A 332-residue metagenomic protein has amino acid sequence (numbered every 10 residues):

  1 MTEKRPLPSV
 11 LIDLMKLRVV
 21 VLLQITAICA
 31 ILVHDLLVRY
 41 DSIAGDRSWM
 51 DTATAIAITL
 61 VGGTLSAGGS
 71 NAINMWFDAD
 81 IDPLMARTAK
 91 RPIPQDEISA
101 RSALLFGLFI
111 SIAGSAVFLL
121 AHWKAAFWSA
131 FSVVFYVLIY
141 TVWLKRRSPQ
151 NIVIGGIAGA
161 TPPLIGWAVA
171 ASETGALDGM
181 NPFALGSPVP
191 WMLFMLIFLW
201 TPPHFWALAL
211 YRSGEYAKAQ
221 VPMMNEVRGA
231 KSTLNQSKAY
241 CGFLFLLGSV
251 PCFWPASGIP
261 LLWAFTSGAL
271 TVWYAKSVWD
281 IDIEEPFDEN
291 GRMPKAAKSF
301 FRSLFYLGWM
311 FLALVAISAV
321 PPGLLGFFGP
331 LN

Functional and structural regions predicted by a protein language model:
M1-L11: Short, Lys/Arg-rich, polar N-terminal cytosolic tail immediately upstream of the first transmembrane signal-anchor
K16-L22, S99-F106, G155, K231-G242 (+1 more regions): Select subsegments of transmembrane alpha-helices in polytopic membrane proteins, especially boundary-proximal
I25-C29, R91-P92, I154-A170, K231 (+1 more regions): Small-residue-rich segments of transmembrane alpha-helices in multi-pass membrane proteins, especially helix faces
I25-C29, V33, L37-A79, R87 (+5 more regions): Membrane-embedded alpha-helical segments that form the functional core of polytopic membrane enzymes, especially those
R47-T54, G156-A209, S213-G214, A230-L234: Functional transmembrane core segments of multi-pass inner-membrane proteins
T54, L105-S148, C241-F301: Transmembrane helix-loop-helix
N71-F109, A113-G114, T201-P255: Solvent-exposed interhelical
L312-N332: Juxtamembrane boundary at the C-terminal end of a transmembrane helix
